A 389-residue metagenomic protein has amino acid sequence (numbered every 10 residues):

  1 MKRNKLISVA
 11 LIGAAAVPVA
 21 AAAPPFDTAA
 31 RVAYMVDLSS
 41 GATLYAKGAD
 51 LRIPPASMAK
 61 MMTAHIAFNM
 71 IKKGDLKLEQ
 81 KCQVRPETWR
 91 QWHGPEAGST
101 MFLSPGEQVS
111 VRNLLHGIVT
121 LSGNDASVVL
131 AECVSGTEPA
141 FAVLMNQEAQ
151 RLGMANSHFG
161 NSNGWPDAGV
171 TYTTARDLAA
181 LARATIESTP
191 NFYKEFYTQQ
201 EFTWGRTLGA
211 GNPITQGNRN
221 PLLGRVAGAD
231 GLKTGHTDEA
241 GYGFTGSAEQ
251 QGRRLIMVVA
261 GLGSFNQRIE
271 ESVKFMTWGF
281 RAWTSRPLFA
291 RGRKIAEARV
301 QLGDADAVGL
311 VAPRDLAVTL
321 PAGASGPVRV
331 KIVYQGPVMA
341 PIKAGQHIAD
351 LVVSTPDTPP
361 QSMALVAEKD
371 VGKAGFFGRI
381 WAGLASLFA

Functional and structural regions predicted by a protein language model:
M1-V9: Bacterial N-terminal signal peptides that target proteins for export
R3, P55, E107, V111 (+1 more regions): Structural motif marking the loop-to-transmembrane transition
V9-A16: Bacterial N-terminal signal peptides
V17-V19, F244: N-terminal low-complexity, intrinsically disordered patches enriched in charged
A21-P190: Active-site-adjacent loops and short helices of periplasmic peptidoglycan-processing enzymes
M154-H158, G169-A389: Domain-terminus/edge residues, biased toward the C-terminal soluble/receptor-binding domains of extracytoplasmic
